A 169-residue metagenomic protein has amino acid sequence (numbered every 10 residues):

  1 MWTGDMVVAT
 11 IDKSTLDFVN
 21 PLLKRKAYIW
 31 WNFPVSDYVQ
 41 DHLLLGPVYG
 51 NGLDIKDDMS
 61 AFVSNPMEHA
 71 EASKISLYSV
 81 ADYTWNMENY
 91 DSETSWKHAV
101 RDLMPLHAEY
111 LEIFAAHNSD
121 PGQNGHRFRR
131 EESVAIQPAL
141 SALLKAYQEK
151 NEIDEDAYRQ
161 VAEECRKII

Functional and structural regions predicted by a protein language model:
M1-E88: Catalytic-core regions of glycoside hydrolase
W85, N89-I169: C-terminal functional modules
